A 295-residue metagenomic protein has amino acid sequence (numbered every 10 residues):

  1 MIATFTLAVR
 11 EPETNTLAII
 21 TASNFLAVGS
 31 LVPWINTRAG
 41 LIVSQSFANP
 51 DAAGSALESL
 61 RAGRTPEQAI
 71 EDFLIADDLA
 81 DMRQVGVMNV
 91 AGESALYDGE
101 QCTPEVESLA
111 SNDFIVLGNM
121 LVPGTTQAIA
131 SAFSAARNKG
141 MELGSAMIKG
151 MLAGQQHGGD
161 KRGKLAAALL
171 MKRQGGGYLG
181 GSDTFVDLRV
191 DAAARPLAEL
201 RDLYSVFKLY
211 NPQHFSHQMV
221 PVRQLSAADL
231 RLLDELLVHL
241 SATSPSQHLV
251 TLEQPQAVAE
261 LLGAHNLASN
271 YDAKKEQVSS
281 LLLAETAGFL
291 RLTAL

Functional and structural regions predicted by a protein language model:
M1-A227: N-terminal nucleophile
R223-E285, T293-A294: Short acidic, glycine/serine/threonine-rich helix-capping segments at coil-helix boundaries
